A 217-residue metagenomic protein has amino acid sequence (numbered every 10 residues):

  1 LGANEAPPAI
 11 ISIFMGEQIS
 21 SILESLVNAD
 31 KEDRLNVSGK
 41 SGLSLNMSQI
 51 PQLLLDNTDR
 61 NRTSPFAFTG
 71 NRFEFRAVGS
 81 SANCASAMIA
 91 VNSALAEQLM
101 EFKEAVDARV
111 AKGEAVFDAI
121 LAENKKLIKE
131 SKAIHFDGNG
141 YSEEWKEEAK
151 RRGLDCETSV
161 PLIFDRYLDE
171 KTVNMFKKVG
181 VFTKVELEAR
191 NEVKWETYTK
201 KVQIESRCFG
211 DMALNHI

Functional and structural regions predicted by a protein language model:
L1-H216: Acidic, glycine-enriched catalytic cores built around paired aspartates
